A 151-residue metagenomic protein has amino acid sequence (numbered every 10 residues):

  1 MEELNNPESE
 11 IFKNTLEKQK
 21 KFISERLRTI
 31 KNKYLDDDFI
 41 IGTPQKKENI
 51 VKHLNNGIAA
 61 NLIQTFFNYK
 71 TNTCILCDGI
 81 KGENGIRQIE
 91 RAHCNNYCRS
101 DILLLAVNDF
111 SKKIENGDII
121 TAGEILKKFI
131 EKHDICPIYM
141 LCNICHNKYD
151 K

Functional and structural regions predicted by a protein language model:
M1, C77, I138-L141: Generic low-polarity alpha-helical segments
E2-N6: Asparagine-rich low-complexity intrinsically disordered tracts
E8-H53, C145-K151: C-terminal/domain-terminus segments
T15, T43, N95-I102, A106-I125 (+1 more regions): Alpha-helix capping and helix-coil boundary motifs
I50-I63, I119-K128: Short Cys/His-rich Zn2+-coordinating modules
H53, G57, N68, H133-C136: Residue-level detector of secondary-structure boundary/capping sites
G57-I114, I144: Short cysteine-rich loop/turn motifs with clustered Cys
E115-A122, K127-K151: Short Cys/His-centered divalent metal-binding micro-motifs
